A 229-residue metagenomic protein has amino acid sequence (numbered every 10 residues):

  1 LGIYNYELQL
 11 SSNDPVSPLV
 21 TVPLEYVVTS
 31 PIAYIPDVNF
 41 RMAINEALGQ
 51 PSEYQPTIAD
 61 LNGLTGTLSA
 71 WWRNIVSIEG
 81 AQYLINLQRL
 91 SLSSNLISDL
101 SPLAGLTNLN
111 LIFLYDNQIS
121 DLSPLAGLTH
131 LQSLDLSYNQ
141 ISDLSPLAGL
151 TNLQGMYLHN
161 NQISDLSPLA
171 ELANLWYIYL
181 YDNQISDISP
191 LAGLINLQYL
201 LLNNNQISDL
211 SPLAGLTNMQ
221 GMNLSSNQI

Functional and structural regions predicted by a protein language model:
L1-S30: Feature for long, exposed domains in two main contexts
V28-R89, P102, P124, P146 (+5 more regions): N-terminal capping/linker segments that flank leucine-rich repeat
L64-T67, L87, L106-L109, L131 (+4 more regions): Conserved hydrophobic position(s) of the canonical leucine-rich repeat
G66-A70, L90-L92, I112-L114, Q132-L136 (+4 more regions): Conserved hydrophobic beta-strand positions in leucine-rich repeat
A81-Y83, L100-T107, L122-T129, L144-T151 (+3 more regions): A structural signal for leucine-rich repeat
R89, S93-N95, L103, N108 (+1 more regions): Right-handed parallel beta-helix
L96, L111-F113, Y138, E171 (+2 more regions): Intrinsically disordered, low-complexity tandem-repeat regions
